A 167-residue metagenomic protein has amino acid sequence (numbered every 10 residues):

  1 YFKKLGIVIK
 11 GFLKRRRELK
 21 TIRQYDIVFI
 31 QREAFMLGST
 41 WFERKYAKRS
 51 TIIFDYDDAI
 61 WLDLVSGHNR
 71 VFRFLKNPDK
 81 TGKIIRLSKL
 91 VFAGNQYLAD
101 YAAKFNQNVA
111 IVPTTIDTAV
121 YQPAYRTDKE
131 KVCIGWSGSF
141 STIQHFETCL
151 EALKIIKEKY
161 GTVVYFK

Functional and structural regions predicted by a protein language model:
Y1-L5, I53-G82, D117-A119, K129-E130 (+1 more regions): Acceptor-binding helix/loop patch of EC 2.4 sugar-transfer enzymes, predominantly nucleotide-sugar-dependent
G11-Y25, L37-K48, F54, D58-L62 (+1 more regions): Membrane-proximal helix-turn-helix segments that form the acceptor-binding/catalytic region of lipid-linked
I30-M36: Short His-centered aromatic/hydrophobic patch
R32, N95-Q96: Helix N-cap/beta->alpha junction signal
I52, V91, V109, V164-F166: Hydrophobic/aromatic residues located in beta-strands of well-ordered beta-sheets within soluble catalytic
Y97, T115: Carbohydrate-associated surface elements
V112: Hydrophobic residues at beta-strand termini and immediately following loops that shape nucleotide-binding pockets
D117-Y121, T127-K167: Conserved catalytic-core segment of nucleotide-activated headgroup transferases in glycan assembly
